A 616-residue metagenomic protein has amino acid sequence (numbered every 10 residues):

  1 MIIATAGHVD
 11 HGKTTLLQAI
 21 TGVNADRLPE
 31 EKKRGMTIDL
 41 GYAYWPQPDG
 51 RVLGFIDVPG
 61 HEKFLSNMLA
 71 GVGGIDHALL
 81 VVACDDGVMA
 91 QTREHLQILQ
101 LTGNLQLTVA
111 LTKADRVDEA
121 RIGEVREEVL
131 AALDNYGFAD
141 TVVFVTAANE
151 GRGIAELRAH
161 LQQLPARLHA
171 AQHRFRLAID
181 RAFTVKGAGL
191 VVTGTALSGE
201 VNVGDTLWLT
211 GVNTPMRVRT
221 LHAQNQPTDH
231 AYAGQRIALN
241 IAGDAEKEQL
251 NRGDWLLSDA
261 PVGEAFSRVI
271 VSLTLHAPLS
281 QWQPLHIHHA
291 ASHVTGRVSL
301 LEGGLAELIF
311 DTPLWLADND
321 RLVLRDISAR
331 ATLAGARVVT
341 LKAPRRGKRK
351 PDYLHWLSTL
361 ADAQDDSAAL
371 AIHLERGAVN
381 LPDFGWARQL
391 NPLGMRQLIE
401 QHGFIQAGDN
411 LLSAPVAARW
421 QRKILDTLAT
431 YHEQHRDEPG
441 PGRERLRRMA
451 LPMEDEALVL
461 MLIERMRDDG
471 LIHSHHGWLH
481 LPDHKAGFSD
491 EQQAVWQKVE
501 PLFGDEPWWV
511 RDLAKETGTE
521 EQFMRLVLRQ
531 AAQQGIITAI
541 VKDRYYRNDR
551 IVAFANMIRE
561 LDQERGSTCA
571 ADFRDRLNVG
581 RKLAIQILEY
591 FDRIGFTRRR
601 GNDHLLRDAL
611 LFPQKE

Functional and structural regions predicted by a protein language model:
M1-V58, D205: Conserved G1/Walker A P-loop phosphate-binding module
I3-G7, H11-I20, K63-L69, G87-A90 (+1 more regions): P-loop/Walker A NTP-binding module and the surrounding RecA-like catalytic core of P-loop NTPases
T5, Q106, V117-R121, A131 (+3 more regions): C-terminal effector modules of nucleic-acid-centric enzymes and ribosome-associated factors
D10, L16, G35, D57 (+13 more regions): Residue-level signature of catalytic and energy-coupling elements of molecular machines, predominantly ATP/GTP-dependent
V58-K63, V72-L96, Q100-E124: Conserved Switch II/interswitch segment of TRAFAC-class P-loop GTPases
H61-E62, D85-M89, N104, K113-D118 (+7 more regions): Conserved nucleotide-binding/hydrolysis micro-motifs of P-loop NTPases
A83-C84, T108-G123, V143-R152, V298 (+2 more regions): G-domain G4 guanine-recognition motif of GTPases
A114, A131-A277: Conserved catalytic-core segments of large NTP-driven translation/proteostasis enzymes
